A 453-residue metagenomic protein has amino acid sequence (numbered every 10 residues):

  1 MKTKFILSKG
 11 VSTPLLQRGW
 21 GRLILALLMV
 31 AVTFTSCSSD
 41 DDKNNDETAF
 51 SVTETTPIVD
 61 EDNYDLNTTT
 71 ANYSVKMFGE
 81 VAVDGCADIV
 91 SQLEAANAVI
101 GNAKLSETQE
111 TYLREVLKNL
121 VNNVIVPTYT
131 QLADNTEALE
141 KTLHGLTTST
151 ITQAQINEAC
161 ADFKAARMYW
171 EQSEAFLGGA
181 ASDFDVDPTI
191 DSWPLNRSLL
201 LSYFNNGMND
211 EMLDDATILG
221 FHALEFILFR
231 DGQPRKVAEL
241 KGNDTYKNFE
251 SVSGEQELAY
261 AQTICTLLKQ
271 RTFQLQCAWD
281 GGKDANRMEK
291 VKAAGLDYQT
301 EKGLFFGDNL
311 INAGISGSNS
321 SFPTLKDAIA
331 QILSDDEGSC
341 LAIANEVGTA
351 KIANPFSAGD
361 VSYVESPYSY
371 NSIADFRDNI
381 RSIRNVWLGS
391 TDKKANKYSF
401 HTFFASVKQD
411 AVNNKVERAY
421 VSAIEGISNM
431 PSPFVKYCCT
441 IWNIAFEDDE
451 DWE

Functional and structural regions predicted by a protein language model:
K4-I6, W20-A26: Sec-dependent signal peptide recognition, specifically the positively charged N-region followed immediately by
K9-G10, Q17-R18: Glycine-biased, low-complexity coil/linker segments
P14-L16, S74: N-terminal start and proteolytic maturation junction detector
L28-A31: Sec-dependent N-terminal signal peptides of Gram-positive bacterial secreted proteins and lipoproteins
T33-S36: C-terminal motif of bacterial Sec signal peptides marking the signal peptidase cleavage site
S38-D41: Bacterial signal peptide processing site
K43-D46, F50-E453: Mature extracytoplasmic or organellar-lumen-exposed domains after removal of signal/transit peptides
